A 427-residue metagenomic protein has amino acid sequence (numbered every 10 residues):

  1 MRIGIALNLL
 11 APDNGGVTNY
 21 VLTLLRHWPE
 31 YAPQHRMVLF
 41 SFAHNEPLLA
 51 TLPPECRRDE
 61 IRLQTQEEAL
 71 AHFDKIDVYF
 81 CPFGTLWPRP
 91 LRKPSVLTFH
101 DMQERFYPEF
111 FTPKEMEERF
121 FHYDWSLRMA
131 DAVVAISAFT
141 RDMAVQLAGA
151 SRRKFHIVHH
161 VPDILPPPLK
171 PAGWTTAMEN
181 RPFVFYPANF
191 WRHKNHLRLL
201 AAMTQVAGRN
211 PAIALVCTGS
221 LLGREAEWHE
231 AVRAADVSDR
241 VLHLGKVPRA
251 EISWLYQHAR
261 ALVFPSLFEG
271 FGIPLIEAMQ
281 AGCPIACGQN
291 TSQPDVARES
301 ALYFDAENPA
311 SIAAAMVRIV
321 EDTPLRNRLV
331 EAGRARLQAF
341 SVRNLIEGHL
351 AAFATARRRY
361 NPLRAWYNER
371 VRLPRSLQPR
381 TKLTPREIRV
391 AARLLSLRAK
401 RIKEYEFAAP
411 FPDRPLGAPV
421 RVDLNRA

Functional and structural regions predicted by a protein language model:
M1-A427: Carbohydrate transferase catalytic cores enriched for Leloir-type hexosyltransferases
